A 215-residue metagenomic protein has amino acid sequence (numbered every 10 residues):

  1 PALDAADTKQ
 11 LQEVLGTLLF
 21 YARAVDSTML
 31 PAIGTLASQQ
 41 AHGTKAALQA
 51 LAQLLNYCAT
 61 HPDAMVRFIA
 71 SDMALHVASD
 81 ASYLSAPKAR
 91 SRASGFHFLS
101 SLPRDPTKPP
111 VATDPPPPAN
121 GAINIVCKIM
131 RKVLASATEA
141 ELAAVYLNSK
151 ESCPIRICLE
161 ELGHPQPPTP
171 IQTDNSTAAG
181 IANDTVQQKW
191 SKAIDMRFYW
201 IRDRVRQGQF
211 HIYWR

Functional and structural regions predicted by a protein language model:
P1-D63: C-terminal reverse transcriptase regions that engage the nucleic-acid substrate
T17, M73-K88: Two-metal-ion RNase H-like nuclease active-site motif
L18, D26, L54, D80 (+5 more regions): Mobile genetic element proteins and their domesticated derivatives, centered on retroelements and DNA transposons
Y21-A32, D105-A112, N120, E151-I171: Active-site palm subdomain of RNA-directed nucleic acid polymerases
Q39, K128-R215: RNase H-like nuclease module associated with reverse transcription
K45-A46, D80-A81, K88-S91, D174 (+1 more regions): Short glycine/threonine-rich loop-to-helix capping motif typified by GTGT followed within a few residues by an Asp-Pro
D63-M73, E160-H164: A short acidic-Thr-Gly-centered motif at the start of a beta-strand
L102-A143: A short, polar/acidic, helix/strand-boundary loop motif
